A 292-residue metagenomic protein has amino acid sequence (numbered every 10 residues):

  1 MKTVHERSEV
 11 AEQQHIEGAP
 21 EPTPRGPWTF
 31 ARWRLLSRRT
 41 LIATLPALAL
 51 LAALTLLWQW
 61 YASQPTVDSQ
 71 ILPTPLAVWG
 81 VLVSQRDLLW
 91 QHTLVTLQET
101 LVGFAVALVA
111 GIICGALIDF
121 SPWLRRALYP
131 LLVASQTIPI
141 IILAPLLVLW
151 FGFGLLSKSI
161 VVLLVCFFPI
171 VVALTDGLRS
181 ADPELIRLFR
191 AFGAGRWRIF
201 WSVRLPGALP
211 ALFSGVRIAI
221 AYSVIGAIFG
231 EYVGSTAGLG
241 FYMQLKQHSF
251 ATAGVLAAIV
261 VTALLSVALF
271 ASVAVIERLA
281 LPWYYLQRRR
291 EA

Functional and structural regions predicted by a protein language model:
M1-L50, A271-A292: Transmembrane alpha-helical segments of polytopic membrane transport and secretion proteins
P27, A31-L36, S63-L108: Periplasmic/extracellular loop-to-transmembrane helix junction in inner-membrane transport proteins
L45-W60, L97, L101, A105-L117 (+4 more regions): Generic alpha-helical transmembrane segments of integral inner-membrane proteins, especially permease/transport modules
G103-L132, L149: Transmembrane-helix boundary motif in ABC transporter permease subunits
P122, R179, P210, L256-A292: C-terminal transmembrane helix and the adjacent membrane-cytosol boundary/short C-terminal tail of inner/organellar
L132-P169, D176-G177: Generic hydrophobic transmembrane alpha-helix motif, especially the helices
I160, L164, W197-G230, A257 (+1 more regions): Transmembrane alpha-helices
I170-A173, G177-I218, L239, M243: Short cytoplasmic-facing helical segments at TM-TM junctions of multi-pass membrane proteins
